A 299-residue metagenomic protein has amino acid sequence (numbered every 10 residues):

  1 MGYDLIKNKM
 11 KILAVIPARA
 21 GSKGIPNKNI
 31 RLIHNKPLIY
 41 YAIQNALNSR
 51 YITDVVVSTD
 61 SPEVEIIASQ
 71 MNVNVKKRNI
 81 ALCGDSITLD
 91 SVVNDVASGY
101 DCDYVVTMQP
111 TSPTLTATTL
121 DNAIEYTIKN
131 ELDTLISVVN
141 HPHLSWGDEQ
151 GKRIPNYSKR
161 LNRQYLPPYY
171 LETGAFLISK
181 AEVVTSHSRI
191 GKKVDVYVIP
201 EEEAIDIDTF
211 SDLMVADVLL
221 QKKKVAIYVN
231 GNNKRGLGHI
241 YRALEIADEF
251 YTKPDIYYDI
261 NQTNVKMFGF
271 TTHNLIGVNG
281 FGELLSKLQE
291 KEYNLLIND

Functional and structural regions predicted by a protein language model:
K9-P26, I227: N-terminal nucleotide-binding beta1-loop-alpha1 segment
I30-I33, V225-I240: Short, glycine-rich nucleotide/cofactor-binding loops
L38-V55, E245-K253: A short, N-terminal amphipathic alpha-helix
Y40, V55-T59, S137-V138, P254-Q262: Short internal beta-strands
P62-V106, L115-N122, N279-Q289: Short phosphate-binding loop-to-helix
S91-V92, P113-E202: Conserved core of the sugar-phosphate nucleotidyltransferase
V106-M108, I297: Short aromatic-hydrophobic micro-motifs that form the base-stacking/packing surface for donor nucleotide recognition
N232, R242-D248, D259-D299: Active-site and donor-binding regions of nucleotide-sugar-utilizing enzymes
